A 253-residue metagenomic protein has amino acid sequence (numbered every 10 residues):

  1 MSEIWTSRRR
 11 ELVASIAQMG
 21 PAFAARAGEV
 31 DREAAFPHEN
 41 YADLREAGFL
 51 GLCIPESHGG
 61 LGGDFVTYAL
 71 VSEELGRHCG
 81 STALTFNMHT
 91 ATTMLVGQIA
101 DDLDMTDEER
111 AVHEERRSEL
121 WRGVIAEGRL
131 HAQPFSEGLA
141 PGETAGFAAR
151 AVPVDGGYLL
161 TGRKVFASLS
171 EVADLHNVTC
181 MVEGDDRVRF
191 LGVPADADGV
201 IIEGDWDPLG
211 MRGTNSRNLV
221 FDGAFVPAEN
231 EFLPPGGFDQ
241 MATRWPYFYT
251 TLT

Functional and structural regions predicted by a protein language model:
M1-E73, T253: Alpha-helical interface subdomain recognition
H38, A42-R45, L52-R163, S168: Glycine-rich flavin
G62, E143, S168-S170, V200-I202 (+1 more regions): Short helix/loop capping segments that flank catalytic or ligand/cofactor-binding pockets
A100, V154-G156, M181-G184, A195-D198 (+1 more regions): Short loop segments at secondary-structure junctions
R129, A145-F147, V172-D174, R187 (+3 more regions): A generic structural signal for well-ordered coil/turn residues at beta-strand boundaries that shape enzyme active-site
D155-L159, L175, S216: A generic structural signal for beta-strand entry/edge sites
R163-I202: A short core secondary-structure module
P208-T253: Glycine-rich beta->alpha junctions and the first turn(s) of the following alpha-helix
